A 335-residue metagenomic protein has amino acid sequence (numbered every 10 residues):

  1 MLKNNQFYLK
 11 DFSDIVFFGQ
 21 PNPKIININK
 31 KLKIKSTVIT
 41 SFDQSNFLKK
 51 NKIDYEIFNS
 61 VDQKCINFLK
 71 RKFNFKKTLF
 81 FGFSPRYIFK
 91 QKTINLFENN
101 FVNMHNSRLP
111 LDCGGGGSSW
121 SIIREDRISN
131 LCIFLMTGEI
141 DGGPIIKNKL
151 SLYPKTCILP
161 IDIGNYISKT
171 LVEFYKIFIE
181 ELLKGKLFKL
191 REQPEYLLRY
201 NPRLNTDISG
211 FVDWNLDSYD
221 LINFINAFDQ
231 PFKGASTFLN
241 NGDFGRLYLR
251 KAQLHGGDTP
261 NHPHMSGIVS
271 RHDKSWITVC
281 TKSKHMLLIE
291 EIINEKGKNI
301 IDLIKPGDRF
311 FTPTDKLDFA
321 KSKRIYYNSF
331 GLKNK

Functional and structural regions predicted by a protein language model:
M1-N46: N-terminal Rossmann-like dinucleotide-binding module
L2-F12, D213-K335: An anion-binding loop in the catalytic cleft
N4-F7, F81-Y200, S209: Donor/substrate-binding cores of folate-linked one-carbon enzymes
L32, N51-K52, L96-F97: Short, structured coil segments at secondary-structure junctions
Q44-Q63, K284: Conserved nucleotide-sugar phosphate-binding/catalytic loop shared by glycosyltransferases and other
N46-N51, C65-F68, L111-S119: Short, charged, surface-exposed secondary-structure boundary motifs
Q63-K76: Short amphipathic alpha-helix with an adjacent loop that forms part of the alpha/beta core around
R203-L216: Acyl-group handling in specialized metabolite and lipid biosynthesis
